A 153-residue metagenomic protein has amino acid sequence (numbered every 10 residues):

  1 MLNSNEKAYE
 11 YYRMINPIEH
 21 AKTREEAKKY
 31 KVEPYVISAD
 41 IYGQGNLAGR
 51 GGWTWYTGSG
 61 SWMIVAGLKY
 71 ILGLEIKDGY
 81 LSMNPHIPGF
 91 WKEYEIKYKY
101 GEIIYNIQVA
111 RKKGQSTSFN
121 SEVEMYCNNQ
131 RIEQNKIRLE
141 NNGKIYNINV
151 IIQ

Functional and structural regions predicted by a protein language model:
M1-Q153: Non-catalytic C-terminal accessory modules of carbohydrate-active enzymes
